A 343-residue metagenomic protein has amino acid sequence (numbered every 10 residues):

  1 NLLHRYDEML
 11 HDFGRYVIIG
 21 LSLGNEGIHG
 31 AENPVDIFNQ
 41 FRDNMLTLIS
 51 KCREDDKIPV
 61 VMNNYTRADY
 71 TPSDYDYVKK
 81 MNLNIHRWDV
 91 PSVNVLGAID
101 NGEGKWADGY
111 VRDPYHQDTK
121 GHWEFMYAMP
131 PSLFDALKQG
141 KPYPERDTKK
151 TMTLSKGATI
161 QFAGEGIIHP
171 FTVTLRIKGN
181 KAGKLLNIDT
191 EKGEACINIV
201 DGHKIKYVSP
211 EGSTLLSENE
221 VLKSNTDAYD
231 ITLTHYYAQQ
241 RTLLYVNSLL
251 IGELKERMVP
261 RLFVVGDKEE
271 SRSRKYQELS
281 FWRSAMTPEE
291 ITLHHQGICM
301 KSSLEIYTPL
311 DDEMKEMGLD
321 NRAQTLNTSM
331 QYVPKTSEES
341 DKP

Functional and structural regions predicted by a protein language model:
N1-D43, A68-Y70, D76: Conserved SGNH/GDSL esterase-like catalytic core that processes O-acyl groups on lipids and polysaccharides
T66-R146: Catalytic His-Asp segment of secreted/periplasmic serine-dependent ester chemistry enzymes
L137-G157, T292-P343: Extracytoplasmic low-complexity segments
D147-Y207, R241, S284-I291, S303: Extracellular glycan-recognition modules
T172-G179, E270-Q296, I306-M314: Extracellular, beta-strand-rich glycan-interacting domains
Y207-D230: Short, aromatic/His-centered strand-loop micro-motif at the edge of beta-sheets
D227-L243: Localized edge beta-strand/strand-to-loop motifs within extracellular or lumenal beta-rich domains
L250-Y276, M300: Flexible glycan-contacting loops in extracellular carbohydrate-active proteins
